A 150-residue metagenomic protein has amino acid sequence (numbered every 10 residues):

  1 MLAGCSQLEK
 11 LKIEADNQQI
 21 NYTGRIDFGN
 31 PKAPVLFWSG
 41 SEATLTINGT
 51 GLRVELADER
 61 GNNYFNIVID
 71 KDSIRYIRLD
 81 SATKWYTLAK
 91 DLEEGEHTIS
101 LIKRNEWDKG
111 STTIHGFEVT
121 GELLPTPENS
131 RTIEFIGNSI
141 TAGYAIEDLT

Functional and structural regions predicted by a protein language model:
M1-A3: Sec-dependent bacterial lipoprotein signal peptides
C5-I136, I140-T150: N-terminal secretory targeting modules
